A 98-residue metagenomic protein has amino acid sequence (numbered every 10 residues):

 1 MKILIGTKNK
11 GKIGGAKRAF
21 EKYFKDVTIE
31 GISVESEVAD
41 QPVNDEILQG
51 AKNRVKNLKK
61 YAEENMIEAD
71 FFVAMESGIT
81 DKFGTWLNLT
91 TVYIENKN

Functional and structural regions predicted by a protein language model:
K2-F24: N-terminal beta1-alpha1 ligand-phosphate binding loop
G14-K17, S36, S77: Sparse, context-dependent recognition of short Cys/His-centered cofactor- or disulfide-binding micro-motifs
D26-D40: A short beta-strand-loop structural module common to alpha/beta enzyme folds
D40-N98: Anionic-ligand binding patches
